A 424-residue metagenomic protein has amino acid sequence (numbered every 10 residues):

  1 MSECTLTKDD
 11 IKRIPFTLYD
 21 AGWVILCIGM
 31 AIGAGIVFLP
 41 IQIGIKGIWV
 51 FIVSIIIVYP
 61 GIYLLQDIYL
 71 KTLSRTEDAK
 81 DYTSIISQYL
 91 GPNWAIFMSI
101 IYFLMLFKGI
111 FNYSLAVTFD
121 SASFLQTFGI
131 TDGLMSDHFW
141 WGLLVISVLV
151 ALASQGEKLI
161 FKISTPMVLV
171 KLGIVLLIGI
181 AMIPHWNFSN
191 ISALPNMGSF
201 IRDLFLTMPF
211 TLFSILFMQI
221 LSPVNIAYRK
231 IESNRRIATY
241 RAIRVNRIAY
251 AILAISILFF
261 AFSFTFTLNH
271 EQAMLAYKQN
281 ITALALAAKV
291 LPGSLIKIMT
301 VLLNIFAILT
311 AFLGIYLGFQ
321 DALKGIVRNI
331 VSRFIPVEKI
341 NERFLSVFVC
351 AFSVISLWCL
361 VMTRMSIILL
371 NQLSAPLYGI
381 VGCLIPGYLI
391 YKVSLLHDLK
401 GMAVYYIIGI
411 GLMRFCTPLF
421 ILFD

Functional and structural regions predicted by a protein language model:
M1-I41, Y63-D67, I408-F415: Membrane-interface "cap" regions at the ends of multi-pass membrane proteins
L18-V37, Y102-L106, G142, I178-W186 (+3 more regions): Hydrophobic, membrane-embedded alpha-helices of multi-pass small-molecule transporters
P40-K71, T83, W94: Extracellular loop-to-transmembrane helix junctions
I56-L65, I110, K171-A181, R244-H270 (+1 more regions): Selective recognition of specific alpha-helical transmembrane segments in multi-pass small-molecule
L64-L73, A79-I85, Y89-D132, N304-I326: Hydrophobic transmembrane alpha-helices that form the core helical bundles of multi-pass secondary transporters
E77-P92, L253-I308: TM-loop-TM module centered on a large, flexible mid-protein loop between adjacent transmembrane helices in multi-pass
V117, S121, F139, L143-M182 (+2 more regions): Membrane-interface loop-to-helix entry segments
A153, L169-N196, L212-Q219, I385-H397 (+1 more regions): Hydrophobic alpha-helical segments and their helix-loop junctions in multi-pass secondary transporters
